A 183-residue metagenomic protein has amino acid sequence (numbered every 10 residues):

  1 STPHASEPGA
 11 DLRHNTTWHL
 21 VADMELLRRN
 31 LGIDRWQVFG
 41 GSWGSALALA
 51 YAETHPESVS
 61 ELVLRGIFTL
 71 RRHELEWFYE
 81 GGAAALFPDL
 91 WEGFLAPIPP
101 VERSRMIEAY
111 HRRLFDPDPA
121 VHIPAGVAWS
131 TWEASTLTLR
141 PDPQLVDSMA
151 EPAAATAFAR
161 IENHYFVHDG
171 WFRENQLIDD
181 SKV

Functional and structural regions predicted by a protein language model:
S1-N15, H73-E74: Glycine-rich "HGGG/HGxG" loop immediately N-terminal to the catalytic nucleophile of the alpha/beta-hydrolase
H4-A5, S42, G66: Catalytic nucleophile serine of serine hydrolases, specifically the conserved "nucleophile elbow" pentapeptide
W18-Q37: Conserved acidic catalytic loop of the alpha/beta-hydrolase fold
W36, G40-S45: Conserved alpha/beta-hydrolase "nucleophile elbow" surrounding the catalytic nucleophile
S45-P56, L62: Short glycine-enriched nucleophile-adjacent loop and the immediately C-terminal alpha-helix near the catalytic center
E57-R112: A catalytic-pocket lid/entrance helix-loop region that shapes and gates access to the active site across common
E108-M149: Accessory cap/linker subdomain of secreted extracellular hydrolases
S135-V183: Conserved serine/cysteine hydrolase catalytic core
